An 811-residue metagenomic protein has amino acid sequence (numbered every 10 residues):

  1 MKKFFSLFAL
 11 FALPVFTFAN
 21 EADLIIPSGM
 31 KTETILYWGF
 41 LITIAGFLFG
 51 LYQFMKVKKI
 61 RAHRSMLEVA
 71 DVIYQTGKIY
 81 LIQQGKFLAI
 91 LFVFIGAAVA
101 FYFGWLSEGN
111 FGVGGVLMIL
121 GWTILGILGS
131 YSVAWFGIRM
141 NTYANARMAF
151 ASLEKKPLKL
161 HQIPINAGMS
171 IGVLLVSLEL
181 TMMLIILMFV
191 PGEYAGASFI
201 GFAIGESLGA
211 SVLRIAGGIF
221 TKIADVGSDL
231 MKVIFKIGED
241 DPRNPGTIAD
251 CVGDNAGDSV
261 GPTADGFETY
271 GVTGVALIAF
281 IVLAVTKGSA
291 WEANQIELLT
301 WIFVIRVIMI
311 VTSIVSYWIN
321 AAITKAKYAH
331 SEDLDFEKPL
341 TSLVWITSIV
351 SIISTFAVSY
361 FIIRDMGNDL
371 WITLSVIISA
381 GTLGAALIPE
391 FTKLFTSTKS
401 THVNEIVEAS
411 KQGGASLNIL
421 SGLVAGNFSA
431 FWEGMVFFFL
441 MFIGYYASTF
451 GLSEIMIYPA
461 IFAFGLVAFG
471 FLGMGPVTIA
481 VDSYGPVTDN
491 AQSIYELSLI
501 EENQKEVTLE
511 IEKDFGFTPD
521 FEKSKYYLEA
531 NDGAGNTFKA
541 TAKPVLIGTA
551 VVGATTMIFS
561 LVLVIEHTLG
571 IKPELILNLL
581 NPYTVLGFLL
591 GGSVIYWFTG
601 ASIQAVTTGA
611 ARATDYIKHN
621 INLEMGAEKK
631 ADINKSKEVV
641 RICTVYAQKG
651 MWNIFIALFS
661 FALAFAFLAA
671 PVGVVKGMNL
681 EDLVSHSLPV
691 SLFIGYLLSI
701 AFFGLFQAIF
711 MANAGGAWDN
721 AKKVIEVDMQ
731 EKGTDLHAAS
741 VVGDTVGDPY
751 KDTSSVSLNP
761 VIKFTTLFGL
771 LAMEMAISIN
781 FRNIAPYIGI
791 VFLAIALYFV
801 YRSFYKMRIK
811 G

Functional and structural regions predicted by a protein language model:
K3-L7, F18-G811: Hydrophobic packing and interface segments
